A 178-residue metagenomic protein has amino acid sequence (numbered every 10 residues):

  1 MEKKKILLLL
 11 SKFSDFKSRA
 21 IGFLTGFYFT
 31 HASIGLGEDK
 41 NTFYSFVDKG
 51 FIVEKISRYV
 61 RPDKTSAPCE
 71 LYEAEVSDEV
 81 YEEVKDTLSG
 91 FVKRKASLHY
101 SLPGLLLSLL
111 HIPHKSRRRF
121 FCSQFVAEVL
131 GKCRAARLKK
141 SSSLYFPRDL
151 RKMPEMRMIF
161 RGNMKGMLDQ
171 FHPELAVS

Functional and structural regions predicted by a protein language model:
M1-S178: Cysteine-nucleophile amide-bond enzymes
